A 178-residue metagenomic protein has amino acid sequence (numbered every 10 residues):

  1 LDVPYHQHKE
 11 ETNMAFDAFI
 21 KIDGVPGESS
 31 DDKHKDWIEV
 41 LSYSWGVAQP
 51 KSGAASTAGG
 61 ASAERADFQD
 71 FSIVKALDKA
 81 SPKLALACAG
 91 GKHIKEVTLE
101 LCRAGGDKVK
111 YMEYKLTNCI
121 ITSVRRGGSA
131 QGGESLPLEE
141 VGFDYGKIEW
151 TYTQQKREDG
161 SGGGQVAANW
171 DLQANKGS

Functional and structural regions predicted by a protein language model:
L1-N13: Short, Lys/Arg-enriched N-terminal segments with co-localized hydrophobic residues within the first ~10-30 amino acids
E10-S178: Glycine-rich, low-complexity intrinsically disordered segments
